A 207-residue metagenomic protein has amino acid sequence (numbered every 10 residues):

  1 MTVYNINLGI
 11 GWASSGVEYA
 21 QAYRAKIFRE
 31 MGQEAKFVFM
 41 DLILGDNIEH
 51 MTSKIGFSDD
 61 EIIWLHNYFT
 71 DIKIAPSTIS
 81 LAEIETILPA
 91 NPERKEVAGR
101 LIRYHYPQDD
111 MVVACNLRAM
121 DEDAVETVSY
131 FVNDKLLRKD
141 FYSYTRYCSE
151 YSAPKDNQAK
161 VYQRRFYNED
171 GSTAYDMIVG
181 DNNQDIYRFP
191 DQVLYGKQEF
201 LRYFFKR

Functional and structural regions predicted by a protein language model:
M1-P76, S80-E83, Q163, Y167-R207: Long terminal segments
T86-Q198: Repetitive, compositionally biased segments used for assembly/scaffolding
